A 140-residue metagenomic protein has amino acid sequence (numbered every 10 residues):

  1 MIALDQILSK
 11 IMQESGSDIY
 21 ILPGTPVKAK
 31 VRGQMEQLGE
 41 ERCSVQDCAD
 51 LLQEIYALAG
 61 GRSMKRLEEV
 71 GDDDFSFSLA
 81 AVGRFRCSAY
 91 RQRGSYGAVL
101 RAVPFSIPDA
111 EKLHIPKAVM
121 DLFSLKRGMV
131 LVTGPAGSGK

Functional and structural regions predicted by a protein language model:
M1-P135: N-terminal "pre-motor" subdomain/linker immediately upstream of P-loop NTPase catalytic cores
G139: Conserved glycine(s) of the Walker
